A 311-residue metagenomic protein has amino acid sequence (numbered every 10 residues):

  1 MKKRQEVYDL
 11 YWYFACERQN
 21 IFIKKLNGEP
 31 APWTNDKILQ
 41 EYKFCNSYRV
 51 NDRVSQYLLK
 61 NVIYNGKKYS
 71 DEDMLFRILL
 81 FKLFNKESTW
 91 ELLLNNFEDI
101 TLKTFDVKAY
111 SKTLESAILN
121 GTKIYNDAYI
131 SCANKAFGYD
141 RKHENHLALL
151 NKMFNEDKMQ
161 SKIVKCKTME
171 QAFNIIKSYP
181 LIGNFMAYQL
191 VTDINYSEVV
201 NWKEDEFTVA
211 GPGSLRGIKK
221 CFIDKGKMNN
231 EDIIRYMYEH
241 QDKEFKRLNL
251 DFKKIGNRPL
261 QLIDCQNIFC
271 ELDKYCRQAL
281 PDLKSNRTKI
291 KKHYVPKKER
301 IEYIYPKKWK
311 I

Functional and structural regions predicted by a protein language model:
M1-A136, K308-I311: Structure-specific DNA junction-binding interface
D71, K165, M169, F207-G211: Active-site-proximal structural scaffolding
I78-K86, M153, I176-Y179, I194 (+1 more regions): Generic structural signal for hydrophobic core residues of well-folded globular domains
S131-P180: Helix-hairpin-helix/helix-loop-helix acidic hairpins
N155-I163, Q171-K177, E198-W202, Q241-N249 (+1 more regions): Active-site-adjacent structural elements in folded domains
A172-I194, S214-L215: Helix-hairpin-helix
I194-L250: Phosphate-backbone recognition surface of nucleic-acid-processing proteins
F245-I311: Low-complexity, acidic/Ser/Thr- and charged residue-rich accessory regions of DNA metabolism proteins
